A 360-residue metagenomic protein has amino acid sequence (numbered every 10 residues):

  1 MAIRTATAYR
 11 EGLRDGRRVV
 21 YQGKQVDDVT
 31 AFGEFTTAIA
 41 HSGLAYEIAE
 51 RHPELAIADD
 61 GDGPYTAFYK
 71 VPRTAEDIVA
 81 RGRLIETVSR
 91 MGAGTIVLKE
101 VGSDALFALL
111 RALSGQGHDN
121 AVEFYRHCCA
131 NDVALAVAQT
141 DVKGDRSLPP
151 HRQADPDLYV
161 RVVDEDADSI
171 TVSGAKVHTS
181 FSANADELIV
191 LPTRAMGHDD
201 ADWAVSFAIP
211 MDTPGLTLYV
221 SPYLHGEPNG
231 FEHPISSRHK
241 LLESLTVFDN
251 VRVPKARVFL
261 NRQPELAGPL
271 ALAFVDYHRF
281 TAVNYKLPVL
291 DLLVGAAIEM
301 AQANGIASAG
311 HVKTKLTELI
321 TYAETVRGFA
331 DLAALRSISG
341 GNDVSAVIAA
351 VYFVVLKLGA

Functional and structural regions predicted by a protein language model:
A2-Y21, Q25-A67, A80-V88, T281-A360: Alpha-helical interface subdomain recognition
R17, V133-L135, D168, D186-L188 (+3 more regions): Structural beta-strand/beta-sheet cores of well-ordered domains, especially the beta-sheet scaffolds that support
G23, V172-G174, F248, L316: Buried hydrophobic positions in well-ordered alpha/beta secondary-structure cores of metabolic enzymes
E47-L135: Internal helix-loop-helix
R111-S173: Gly/Pro-rich turn-and-neighbor structural signature
F124-H127, Y159-V162, K176-S180, T193-H198 (+1 more regions): A generic local secondary-structure boundary/capping motif
A175, T179-P228: A short core secondary-structure module
N229-A323: Glycine-rich beta->alpha junctions and the first turn(s) of the following alpha-helix
